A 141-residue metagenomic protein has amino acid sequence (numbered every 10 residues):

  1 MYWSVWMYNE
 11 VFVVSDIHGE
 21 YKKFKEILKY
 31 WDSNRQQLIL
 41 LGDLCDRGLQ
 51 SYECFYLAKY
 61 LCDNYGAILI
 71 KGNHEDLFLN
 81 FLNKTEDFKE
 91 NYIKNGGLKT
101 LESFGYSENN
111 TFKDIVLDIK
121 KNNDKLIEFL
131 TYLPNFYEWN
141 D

Functional and structural regions predicted by a protein language model:
M1-Y56: N-terminal active-site segment of His-dependent metallophosphoesterases
Y2-V5, N135-N140: Short acidic-hydrophobic surface loop/beta-edge motif
Y8, R35, N64-Y65, N140: Alpha-helical hydrophobic/aromatic positions enriched in membrane-embedded helices and signal peptides
R47-E138: Active-site neighborhood of divalent metal-dependent phosphoester bond hydrolases
